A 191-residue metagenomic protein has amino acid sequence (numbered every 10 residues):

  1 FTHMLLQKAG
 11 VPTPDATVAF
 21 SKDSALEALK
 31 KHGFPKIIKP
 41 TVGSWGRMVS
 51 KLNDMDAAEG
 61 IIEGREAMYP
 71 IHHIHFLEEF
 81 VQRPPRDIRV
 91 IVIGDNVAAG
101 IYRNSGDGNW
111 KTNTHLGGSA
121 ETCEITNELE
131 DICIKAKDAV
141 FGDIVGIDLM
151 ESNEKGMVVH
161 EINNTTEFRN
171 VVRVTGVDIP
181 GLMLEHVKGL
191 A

Functional and structural regions predicted by a protein language model:
F1-F76, Q82-P85, N127, A191: Active-site nucleotide/adenylate-binding loops and adjacent lid/helix of ATP-dependent enzymes
V18, V92-I93, E151: Generic beta-strand structural signal
K36, F76, A99, V145 (+1 more regions): Protein kinase-like catalytic core scaffold
V42, Q82, L149-E151, N164: Short, glycine/acidic-enriched loop or turn micro-motifs at the edges of active sites
G43, D95, S152-K155: Short strand-connecting beta-turns/loops that link adjacent beta-strands
R47-A139: Phosphate-binding site of ATP-dependent enzymes
E78-E79, I88, G142-E154: A short glycine-rich, hydrophobically flanked beta-strand micro-motif that places a catalytic Asp/Glu for divalent metal
D138, E151-A191: C-terminal active-site "lid" helix and adjoining low-complexity regulatory extension at the edge of ATP-using catalytic
